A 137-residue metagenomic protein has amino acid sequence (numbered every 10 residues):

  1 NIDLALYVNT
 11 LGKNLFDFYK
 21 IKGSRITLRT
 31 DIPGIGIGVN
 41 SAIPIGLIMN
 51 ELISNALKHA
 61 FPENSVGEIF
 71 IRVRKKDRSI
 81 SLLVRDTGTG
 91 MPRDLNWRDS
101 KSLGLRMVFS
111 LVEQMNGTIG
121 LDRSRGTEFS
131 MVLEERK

Functional and structural regions predicted by a protein language model:
N1-F18, S24, R74: Short beta-to-alpha transition helix within the HATPase_c
K20-I53, L57-E68: Conserved short strand/loop->alpha-helix "switch" segment adjacent to the catalytic nucleotide/phosphoryl-transfer site
V66-R78: Short beta-strand/loop element within the Bergerat-fold HATPase_c
E68, G90, S124-S130: Glycine-rich nucleotide-binding loop
R72, L83, T127-K137: Short C-terminal beta-strand
I80-L105: Glycine-rich/acidic phosphate-handling loop/turn and adjacent ATP-lid/helix of nucleotide-binding kinase/ATPase domains
M115-D122: Glycine-rich ATP-binding loops of the HATPase_c
